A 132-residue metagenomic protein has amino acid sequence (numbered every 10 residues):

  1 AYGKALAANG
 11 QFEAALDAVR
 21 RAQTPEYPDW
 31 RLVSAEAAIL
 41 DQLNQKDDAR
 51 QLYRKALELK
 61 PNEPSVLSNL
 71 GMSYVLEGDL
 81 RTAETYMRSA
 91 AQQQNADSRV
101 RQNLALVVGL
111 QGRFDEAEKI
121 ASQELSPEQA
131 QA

Functional and structural regions predicted by a protein language model:
A1, A35-E36, N69, N103: Canonical tetratricopeptide repeat
P25-E26, L59, Q92-Q94, Q123-P127: Structural marker of alpha-solenoid helical repeat scaffolds
D29-R31, P64-S65, S98-R99, A130: Helix-start (N-cap) detector for alpha-helical repeat units in TPR-like alpha-solenoids, especially tetratricopeptide
